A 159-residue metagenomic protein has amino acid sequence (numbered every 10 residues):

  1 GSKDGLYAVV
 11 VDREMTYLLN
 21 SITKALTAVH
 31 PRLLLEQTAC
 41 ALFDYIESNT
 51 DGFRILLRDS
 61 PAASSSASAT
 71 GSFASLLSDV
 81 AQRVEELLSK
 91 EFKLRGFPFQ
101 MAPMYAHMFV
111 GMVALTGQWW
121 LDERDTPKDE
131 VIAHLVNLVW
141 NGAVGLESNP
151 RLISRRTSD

Functional and structural regions predicted by a protein language model:
S2: Short, conserved catalytic or interaction motifs in soluble domains
G5-A25, L33, Q37-D44, I55 (+4 more regions): Alpha-helical structural segments
Y7, P31-L35, S66-A69, P98-A102 (+1 more regions): Residue-level recognition of alpha-helical structural elements
T16-L19, S66-K93, P103-L115, E130-N141: Amphipathic alpha-helical packing segments from all-alpha helical-bundle domains
A41, Y45, N49, M112-W119 (+1 more regions): Amphipathic alpha-helical interface segments
I46-G71, E85-S89, Q118, D122 (+1 more regions): Amphipathic alpha-helical segments used for helix-helix packing
L146-D159: C-terminal effector-binding regulatory domain of bacterial HTH transcription factors
